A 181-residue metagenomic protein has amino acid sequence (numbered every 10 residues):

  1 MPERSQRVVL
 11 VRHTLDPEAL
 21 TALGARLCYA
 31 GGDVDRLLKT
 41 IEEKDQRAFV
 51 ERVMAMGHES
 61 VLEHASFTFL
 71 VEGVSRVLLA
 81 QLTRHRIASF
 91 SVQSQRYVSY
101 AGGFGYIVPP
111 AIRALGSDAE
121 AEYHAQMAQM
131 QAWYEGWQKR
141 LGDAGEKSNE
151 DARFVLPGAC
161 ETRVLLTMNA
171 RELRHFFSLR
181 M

Functional and structural regions predicted by a protein language model:
M1-M181: Family-specific signature for flavin-dependent thymidylate synthase
